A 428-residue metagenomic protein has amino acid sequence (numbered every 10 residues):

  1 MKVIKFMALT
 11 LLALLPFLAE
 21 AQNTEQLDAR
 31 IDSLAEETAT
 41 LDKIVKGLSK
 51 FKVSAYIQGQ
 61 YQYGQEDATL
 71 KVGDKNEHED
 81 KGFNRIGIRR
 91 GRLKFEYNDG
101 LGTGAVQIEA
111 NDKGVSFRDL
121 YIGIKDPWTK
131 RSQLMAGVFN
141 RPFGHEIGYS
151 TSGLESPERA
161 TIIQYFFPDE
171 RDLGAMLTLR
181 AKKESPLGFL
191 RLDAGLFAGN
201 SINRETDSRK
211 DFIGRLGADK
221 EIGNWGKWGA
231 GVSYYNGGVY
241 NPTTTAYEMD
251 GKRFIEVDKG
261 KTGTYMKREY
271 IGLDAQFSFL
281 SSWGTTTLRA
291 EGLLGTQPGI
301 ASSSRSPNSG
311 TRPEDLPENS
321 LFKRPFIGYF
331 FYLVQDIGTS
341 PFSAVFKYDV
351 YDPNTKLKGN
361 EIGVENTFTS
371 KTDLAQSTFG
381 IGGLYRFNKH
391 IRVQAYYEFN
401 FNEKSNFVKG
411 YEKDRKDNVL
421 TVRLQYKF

Functional and structural regions predicted by a protein language model:
M1-A8: Bacterial N-terminal signal peptides that target proteins for export
F6, E20-Q58, D67: N-terminal periplasmic/intermembrane-space "pro-region" immediately following the signal or transit peptide
A8-P16: Bacterial N-terminal signal peptides
E36, F117, D172, G328 (+1 more regions): Short, conserved clusters of charged catalytic residues that mark active-site and nucleotide-handling motifs
I44-I202, T206-I213, G217-N224, Y234-N236 (+2 more regions): Outer membrane beta-barrel
E79-D80, I124, V138, G226 (+2 more regions): Outer-membrane beta-barrel pore domains
